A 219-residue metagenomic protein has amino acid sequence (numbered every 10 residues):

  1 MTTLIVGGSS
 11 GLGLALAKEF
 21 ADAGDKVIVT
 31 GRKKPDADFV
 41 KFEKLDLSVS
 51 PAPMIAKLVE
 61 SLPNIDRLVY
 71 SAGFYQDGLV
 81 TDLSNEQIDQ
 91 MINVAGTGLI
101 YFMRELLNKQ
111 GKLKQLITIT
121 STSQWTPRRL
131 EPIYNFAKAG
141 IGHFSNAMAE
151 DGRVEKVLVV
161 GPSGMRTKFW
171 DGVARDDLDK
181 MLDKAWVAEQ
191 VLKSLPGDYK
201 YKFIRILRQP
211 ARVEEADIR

Functional and structural regions predicted by a protein language model:
V6, I65-G73, A95, T118 (+1 more regions): Rossmann-fold scaffold of SDR-type NAD(P)-dependent oxidoreductases
S9-K18: N-terminal Rossmann NAD(P)H-binding glycine-rich loop of SDR-like oxidoreductase domains
A23-D38: Conserved glycine-rich Rossmann-like NAD(P)H-binding loop of the short-chain dehydrogenase/reductase
D38-A52: Rossmann-fold cofactor-recognition segment
V69, G98-L106, Q110, F144-S145: Hydrophobic positions on the long internal alpha-helix of Rossmann-like NAD(P)-dependent oxidoreductase domains
F74, T81-Y101, I141: Catalytic Tyr-X3-Lys loop
Q115-R153, G164: Catalytic loop of short-chain dehydrogenase/reductase
E155, V159-V160, R175-R219: C-terminal helical subdomain
